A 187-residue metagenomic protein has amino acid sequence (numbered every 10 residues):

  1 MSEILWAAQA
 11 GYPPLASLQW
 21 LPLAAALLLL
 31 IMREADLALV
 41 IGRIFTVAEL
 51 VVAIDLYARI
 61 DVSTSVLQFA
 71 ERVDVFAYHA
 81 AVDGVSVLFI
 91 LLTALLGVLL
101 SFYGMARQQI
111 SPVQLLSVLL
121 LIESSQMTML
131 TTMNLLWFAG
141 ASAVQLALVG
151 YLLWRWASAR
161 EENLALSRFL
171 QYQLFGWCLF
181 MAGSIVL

Functional and structural regions predicted by a protein language model:
S2-A16, A24-L119: Transmembrane helix-loop-helix hairpins at membrane boundaries of multipass inner-membrane proteins
S2-A24, M129-G150: Alpha-helical transmembrane segments and their immediate interhelical/interface regions in integral membrane proteins
Q19, F45-A48, F89, L96 (+2 more regions): Residue-level signal for the membrane-embedded core of alpha-helical transmembrane segments, especially mid-helix
A35, S117-L121, S125-L187: Alpha-helical multi-pass transmembrane bundles of energy-transducing inner-membrane proteins
